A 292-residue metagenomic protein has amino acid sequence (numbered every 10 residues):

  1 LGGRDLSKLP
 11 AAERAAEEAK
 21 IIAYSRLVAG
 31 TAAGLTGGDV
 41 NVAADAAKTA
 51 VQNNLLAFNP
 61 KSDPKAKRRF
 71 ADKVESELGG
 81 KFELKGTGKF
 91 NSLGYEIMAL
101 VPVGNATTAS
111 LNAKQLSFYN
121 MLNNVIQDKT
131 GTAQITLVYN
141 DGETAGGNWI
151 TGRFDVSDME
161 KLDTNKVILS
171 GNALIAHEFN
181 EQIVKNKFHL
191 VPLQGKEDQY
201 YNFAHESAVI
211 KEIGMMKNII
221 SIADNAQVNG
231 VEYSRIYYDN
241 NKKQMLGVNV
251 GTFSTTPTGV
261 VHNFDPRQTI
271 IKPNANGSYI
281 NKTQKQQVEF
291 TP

Functional and structural regions predicted by a protein language model:
L1, E181-K185, G214: Glycine-rich, acidic and aromatic/proline-enriched surface loops and short helix-turn segments that act as binding
L1-E83, K161-N165: Hydrophobic, membrane-inserting alpha-helical segments
I22-R26, D45, K65-R69, A113 (+5 more regions): Extracytoplasmic/secreted proteins, especially bacterial periplasmic and envelope-associated proteins
R69-V156: Auxiliary, metal-adjacent structural segments of Zn-dependent hydrolase domains
G147-L162, F179-V184: Short acidic, glycine/tyrosine-flanked loop/strand segments centered on an H-E-D-like triad
V156-L174: Short pre-active-site segment immediately N-terminal to the catalytic Zn-binding motif
S170-N186: Active-site recognition of the HExxH zinc-binding catalytic motif
K187-P292: Active-site or metal-binding loop neighborhoods of secreted/extracellular toxin and effector enzymes
